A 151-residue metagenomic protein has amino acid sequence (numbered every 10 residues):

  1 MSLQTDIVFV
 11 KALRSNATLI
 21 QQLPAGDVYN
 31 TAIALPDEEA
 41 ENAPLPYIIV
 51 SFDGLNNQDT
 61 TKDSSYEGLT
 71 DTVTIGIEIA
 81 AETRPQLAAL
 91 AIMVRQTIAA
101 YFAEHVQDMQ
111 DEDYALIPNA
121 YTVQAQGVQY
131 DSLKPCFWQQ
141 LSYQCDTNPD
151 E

Functional and structural regions predicted by a protein language model:
M1-S15, L55-T70, M109-E151: Short, charged interaction patches at domain edges and termini
M1-S64, Y101, H105-D108: Small/polar-rich, solvent-exposed N-terminal microdomains that initiate assembly or binding
A43-Y47, T70-T74, W138: Short connector loops at helix/strand junctions that flank enzyme active sites, especially segments positioning acidic
V50, I77-I79, Y143-C145: Preference for bulky hydrophobic residues occupying beta-strand positions in well-ordered beta-sheet regions
D53, L69-I79: Active-site-adjacent structural patch at catalytic or cofactor/ligand-binding sites
I79-L87: A generic structural motif
L87-A88, Q107: Short, solvent-exposed secondary-structure capping/transition elements
L90-Q96: Short amphipathic alpha-helices in soluble, non-transmembrane regions that often serve as interface/regulatory elements
